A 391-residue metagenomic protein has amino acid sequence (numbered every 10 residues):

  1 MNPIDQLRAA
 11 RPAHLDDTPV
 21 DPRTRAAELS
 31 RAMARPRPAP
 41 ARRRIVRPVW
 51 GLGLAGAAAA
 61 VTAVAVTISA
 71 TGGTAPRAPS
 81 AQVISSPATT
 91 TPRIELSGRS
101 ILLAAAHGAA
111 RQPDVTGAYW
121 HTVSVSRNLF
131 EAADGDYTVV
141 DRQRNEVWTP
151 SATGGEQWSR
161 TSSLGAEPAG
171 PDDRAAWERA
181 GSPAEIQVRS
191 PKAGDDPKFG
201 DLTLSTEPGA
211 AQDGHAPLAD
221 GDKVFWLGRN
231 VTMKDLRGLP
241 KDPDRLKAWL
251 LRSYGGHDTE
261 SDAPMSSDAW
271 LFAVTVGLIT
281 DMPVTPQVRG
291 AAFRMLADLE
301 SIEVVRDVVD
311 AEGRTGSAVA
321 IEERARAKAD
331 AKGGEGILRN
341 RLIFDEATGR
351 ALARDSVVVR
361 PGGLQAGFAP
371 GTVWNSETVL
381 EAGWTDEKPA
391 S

Functional and structural regions predicted by a protein language model:
M1-G98: N-terminal export/targeting signals for secretion/compartment entry
V61-S391: Intrinsically disordered, low-complexity prosegments and terminal tails associated with secretory/extracytoplasmic
